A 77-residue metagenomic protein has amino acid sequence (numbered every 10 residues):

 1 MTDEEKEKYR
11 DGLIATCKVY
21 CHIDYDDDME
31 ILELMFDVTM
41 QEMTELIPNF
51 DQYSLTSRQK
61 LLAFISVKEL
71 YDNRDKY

Functional and structural regions predicted by a protein language model:
M1-Y77: Divalent metal-cofactor coordination and adjacent catalytic microenvironments
